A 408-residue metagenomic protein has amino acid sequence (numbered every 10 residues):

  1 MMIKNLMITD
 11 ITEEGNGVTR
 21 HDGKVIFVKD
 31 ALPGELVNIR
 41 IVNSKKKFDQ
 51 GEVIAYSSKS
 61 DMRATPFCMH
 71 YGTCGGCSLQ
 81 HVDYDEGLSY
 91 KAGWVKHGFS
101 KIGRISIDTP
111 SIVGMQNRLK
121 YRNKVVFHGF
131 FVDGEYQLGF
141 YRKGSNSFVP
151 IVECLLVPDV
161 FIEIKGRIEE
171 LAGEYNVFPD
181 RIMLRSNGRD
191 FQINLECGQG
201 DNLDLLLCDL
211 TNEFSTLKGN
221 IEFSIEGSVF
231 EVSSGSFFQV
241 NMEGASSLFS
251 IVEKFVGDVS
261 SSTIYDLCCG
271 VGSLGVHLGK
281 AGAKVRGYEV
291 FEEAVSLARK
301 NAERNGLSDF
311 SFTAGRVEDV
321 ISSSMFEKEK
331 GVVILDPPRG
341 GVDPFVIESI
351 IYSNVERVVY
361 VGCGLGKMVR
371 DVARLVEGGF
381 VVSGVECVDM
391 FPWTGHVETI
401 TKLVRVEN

Functional and structural regions predicted by a protein language model:
M1-L335, G340-E348: Accessory RNA-recognition modules of RNA-modification enzymes
K46, L365-G366, E407: Conserved nucleotide-binding/hydrolysis micro-motifs of P-loop NTPases
W94-V95, R374, I400: Alpha-helical scaffold elements adjacent to nucleotide-binding pockets in ATP/GTP-utilizing enzyme cores
F230, V382-V385, R405-N408: A polyampholytic, Gly/Pro-enriched intrinsically disordered region
N305-D309, E377-V382, R405: P-loop/Walker A phosphate-binding loop and immediately adjacent motor/lid segment at beta-alpha junctions
T313-V397: S-adenosylmethionine
T394-N408: Core SAM-dependent methyltransferase catalytic element
